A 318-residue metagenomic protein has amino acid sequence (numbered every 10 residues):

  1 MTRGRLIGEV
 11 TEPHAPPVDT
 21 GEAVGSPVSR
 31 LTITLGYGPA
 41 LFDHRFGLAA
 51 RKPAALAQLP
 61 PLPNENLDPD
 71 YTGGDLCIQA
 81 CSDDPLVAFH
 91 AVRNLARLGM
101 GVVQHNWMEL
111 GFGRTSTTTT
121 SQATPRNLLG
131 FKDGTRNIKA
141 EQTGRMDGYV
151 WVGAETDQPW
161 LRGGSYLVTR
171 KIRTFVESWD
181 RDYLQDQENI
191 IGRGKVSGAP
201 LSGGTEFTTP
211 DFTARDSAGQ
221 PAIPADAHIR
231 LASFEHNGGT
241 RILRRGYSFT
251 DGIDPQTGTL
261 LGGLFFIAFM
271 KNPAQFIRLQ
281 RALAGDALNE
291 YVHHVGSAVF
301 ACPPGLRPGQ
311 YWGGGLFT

Functional and structural regions predicted by a protein language model:
M1-T318: Long, histidine/aromatic-enriched segments associated with O2/redox biology
